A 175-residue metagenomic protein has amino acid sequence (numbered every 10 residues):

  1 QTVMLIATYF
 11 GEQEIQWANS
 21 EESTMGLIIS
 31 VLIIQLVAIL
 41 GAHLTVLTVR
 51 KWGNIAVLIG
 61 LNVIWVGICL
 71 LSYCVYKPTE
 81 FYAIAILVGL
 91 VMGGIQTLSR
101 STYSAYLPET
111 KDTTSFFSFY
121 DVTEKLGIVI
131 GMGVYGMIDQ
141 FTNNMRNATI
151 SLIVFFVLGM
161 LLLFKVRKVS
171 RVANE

Functional and structural regions predicted by a protein language model:
M4-M25: Short amphipathic helix-loop junctions that connect adjacent transmembrane helices in Major Facilitator Superfamily/SLC
T24, S104, E109-Y120: Loop-to-transmembrane helix entry/capping segments in MFS-fold secondary transporters and related SLC/MFSD carriers
L40-N54, D139: Helix-to-loop junctions at the C-terminal end of transmembrane segments in multipass secondary transporters
A56-L71: Structural signature of the two symmetry-related core transmembrane helices
Y73-A85: Helix-loop junctions at membrane interfaces in 12-TM secondary transporters
G94-P108: Intracellular juxtamembrane helix-capping segments at the cytosolic ends of symmetry-related transmembrane helices
I95, I150-E175: Multi-pass alpha-helical transporter architecture, strongest for 12-TM Major Facilitator/SLC carriers used
M137-F156: A membrane-interface helix-boundary motif in multi-pass transporters
